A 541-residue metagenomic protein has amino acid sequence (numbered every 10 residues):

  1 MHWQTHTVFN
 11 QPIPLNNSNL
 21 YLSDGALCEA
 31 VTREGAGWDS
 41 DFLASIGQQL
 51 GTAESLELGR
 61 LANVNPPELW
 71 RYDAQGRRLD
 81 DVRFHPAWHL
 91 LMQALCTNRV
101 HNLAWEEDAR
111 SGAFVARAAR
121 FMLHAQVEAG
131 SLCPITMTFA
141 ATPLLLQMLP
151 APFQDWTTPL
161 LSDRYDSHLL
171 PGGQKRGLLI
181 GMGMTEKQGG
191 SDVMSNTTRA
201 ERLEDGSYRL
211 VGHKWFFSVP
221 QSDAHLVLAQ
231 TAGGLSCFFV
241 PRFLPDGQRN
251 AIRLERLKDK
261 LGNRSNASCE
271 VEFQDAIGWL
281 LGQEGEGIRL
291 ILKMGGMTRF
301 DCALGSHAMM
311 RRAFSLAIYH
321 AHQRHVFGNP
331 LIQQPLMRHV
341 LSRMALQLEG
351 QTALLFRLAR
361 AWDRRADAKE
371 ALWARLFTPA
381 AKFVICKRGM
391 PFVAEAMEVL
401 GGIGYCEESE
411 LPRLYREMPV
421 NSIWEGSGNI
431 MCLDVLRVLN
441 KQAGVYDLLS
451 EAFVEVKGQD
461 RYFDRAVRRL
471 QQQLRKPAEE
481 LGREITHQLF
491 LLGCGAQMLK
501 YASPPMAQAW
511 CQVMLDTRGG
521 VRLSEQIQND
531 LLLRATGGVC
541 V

Functional and structural regions predicted by a protein language model:
M1-R110, A129, C540-V541: Extended, charge-enriched "interface" segments that sit outside catalytic cores
Q4-T5, L22, A26, T32-S45 (+4 more regions): Alpha-helix capping/hinge segments and adjacent helical runs
D80-P171, S218-P220, W424: Internal helix-loop-helix
S207, V211-A251: A short core secondary-structure module
D246-Q248, E270-T298, S315-I332, A466-E479: A glycine-rich, basic-preceded beta-loop-alpha segment at the flavin cofactor/substrate interface of flavin-utilizing
Q248-Q274: Flexible, small-/acidic-enriched active-site or ligand-binding loops
E349-K382, E398, Q471-G482: C-terminal helix-coil-helix/basic helical segment that borders enzyme active sites and/or dimer interfaces and provides
E455-V541: C-terminal amphipathic alpha-helical interaction region
